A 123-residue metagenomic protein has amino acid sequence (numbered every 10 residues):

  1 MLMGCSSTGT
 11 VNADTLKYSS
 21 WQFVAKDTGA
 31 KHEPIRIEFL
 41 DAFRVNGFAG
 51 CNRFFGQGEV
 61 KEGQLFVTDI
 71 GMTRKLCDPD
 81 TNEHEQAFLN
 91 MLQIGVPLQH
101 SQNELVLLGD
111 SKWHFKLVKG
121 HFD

Functional and structural regions predicted by a protein language model:
C5-D123: Lipid interaction determinants
